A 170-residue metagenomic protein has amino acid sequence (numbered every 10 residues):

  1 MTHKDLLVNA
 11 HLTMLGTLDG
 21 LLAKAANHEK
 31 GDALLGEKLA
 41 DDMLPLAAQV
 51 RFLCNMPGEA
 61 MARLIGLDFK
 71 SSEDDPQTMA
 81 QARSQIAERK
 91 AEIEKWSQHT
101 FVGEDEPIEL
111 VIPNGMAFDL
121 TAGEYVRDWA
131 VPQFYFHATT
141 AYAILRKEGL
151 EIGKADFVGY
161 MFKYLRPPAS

Functional and structural regions predicted by a protein language model:
M1-V8, G20-A26, F162-S170: Basic/polar N-terminal segments that are highly enriched at the extreme N-terminus, encompassing both cleavable
T2-T13, A33-C54, E73-A82, G115-Q133 (+1 more regions): Alpha-helical scaffold segments that form or flank carboxylate-/histidine-based iron centers
L15, D19-A26, G58-M61, A87-E94 (+1 more regions): Structural signal for well-ordered, non-membrane alpha-helices
D42-K70, E88-W96: Conserved alpha-helical segments that form or flank metal/cofactor-binding pockets of metalloenzymes
L64-S71, E94-F101, E106-N114, A122 (+1 more regions): A structural boundary/capping signal
G66-M79, K147-A155: Long amphipathic alpha-helical coiled-coil segments
Q81-R89, T100: Mid-length scaffold segments of soluble, non-membrane domains
G123, R127-P168: C-terminal or internal capping secondary-structure element at the end of a domain, subdomain, or sheet
